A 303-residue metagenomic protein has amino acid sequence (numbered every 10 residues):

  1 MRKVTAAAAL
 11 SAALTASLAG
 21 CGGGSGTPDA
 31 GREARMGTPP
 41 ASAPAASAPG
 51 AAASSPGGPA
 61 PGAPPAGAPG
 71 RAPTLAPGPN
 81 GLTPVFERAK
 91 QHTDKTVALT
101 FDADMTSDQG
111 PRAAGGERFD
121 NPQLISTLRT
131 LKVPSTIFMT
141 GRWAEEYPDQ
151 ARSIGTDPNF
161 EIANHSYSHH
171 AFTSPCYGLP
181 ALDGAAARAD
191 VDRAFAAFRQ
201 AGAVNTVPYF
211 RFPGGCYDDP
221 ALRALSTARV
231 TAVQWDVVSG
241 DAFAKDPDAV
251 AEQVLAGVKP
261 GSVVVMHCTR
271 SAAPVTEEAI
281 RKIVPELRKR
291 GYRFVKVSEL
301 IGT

Functional and structural regions predicted by a protein language model:
R2-F119, A151, K282-I283, R290-T303: N-terminal pre-catalytic segment of deacetylase/amide-hydrolase enzymes
G24, I125-M139, E161, L179-G215 (+2 more regions): CE4/NodB-like, metal-dependent polysaccharide N-deacetylase domain that modifies extracellular/periplasmic N-acetylated
P64-A163, S168-S174, G178-L179, A196-Q200 (+1 more regions): Active-site beta->alpha N-cap acidic-glycine motif
T96, F119-Q123, E146-D149, A186-A196 (+5 more regions): Extracytoplasmic/secreted proteins, especially bacterial periplasmic and envelope-associated proteins
F101-D104, F138-R142, H165-S168, R211-G215 (+3 more regions): Active-site-proximal beta-strand/loop segments in catalytic clefts of secreted hydrolases
S107, G115-G116, M139-P148, R211-D218 (+2 more regions): Acidic-and-aromatic substrate-binding clefts and catalytic sites of carbohydrate-active enzymes
C216-G257, Y292-T303: His/Asp/Glu-enriched short active-site or ligand-binding loop at hydrolase and phosphoryl-transfer sites
K259-S298: Catalytic grooves of carbohydrate-active enzymes
